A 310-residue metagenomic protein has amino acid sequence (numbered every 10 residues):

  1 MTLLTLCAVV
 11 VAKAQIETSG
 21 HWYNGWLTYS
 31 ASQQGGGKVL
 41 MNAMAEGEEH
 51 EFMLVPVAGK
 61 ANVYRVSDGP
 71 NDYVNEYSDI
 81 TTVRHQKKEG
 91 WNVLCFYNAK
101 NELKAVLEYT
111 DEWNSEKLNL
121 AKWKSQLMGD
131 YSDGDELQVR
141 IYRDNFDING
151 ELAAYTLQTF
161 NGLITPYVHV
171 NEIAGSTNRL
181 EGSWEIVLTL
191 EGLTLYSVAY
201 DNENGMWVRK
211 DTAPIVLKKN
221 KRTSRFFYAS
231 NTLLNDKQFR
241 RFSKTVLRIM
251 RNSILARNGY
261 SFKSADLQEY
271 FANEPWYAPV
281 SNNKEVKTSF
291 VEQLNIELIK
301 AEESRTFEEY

Functional and structural regions predicted by a protein language model:
M1-S19: Bacterial Sec-dependent N-terminal signal peptides
Y23-A45, M53-S125, G134-L137, L163-S224: Beta-sheet ligand-binding and adhesion/scaffold domains
Q126, R222, L234, F242-S253 (+3 more regions): Extracytoplasmic/secreted proteins, especially bacterial periplasmic and envelope-associated proteins
Y131-L152: Short helix-loop boundary/capping segments
F226-D236, P279-S281: Acidic/histidine-rich, surface-exposed loop or edge segments in extracytoplasmic proteins
F227, F239-K244, E302-R305: Basic helix-extension-helix modules of the SAP/HeH family
Q238-P279: Amphipathic alpha-helical packing elements
F262, E269-Y310: Compact alpha-helical subdomains of small soluble proteins
